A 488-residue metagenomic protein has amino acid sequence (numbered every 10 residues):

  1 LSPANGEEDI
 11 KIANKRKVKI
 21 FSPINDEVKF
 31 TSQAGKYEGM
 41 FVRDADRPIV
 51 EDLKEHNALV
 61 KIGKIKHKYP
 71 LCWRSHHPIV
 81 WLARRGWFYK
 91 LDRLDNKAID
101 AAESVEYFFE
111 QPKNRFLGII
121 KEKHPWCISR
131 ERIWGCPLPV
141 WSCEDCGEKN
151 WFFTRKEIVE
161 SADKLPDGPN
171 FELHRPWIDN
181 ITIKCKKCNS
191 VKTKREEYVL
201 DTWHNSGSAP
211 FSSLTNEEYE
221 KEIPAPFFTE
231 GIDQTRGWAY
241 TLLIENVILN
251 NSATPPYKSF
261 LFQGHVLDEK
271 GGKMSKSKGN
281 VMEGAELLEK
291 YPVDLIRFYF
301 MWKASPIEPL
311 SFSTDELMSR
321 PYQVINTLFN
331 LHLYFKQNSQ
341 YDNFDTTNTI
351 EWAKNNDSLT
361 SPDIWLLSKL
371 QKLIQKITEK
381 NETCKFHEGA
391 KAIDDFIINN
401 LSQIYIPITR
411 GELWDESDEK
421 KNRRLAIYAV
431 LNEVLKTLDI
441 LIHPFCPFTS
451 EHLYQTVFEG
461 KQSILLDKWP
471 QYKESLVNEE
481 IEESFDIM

Functional and structural regions predicted by a protein language model:
L1-F153, P169, L173-W177, W238 (+5 more regions): Residue patterns forming the tRNA-binding/recognition surfaces of aminoacyl-tRNA synthetases and related DALR
V18-V28, R132-W134, F153-L310: Alpha-helical recognition segments enriched in aromatics with Gly/Pro capping that present substrate-recognition
L59-I62, T193-E196, S252-F260, I296 (+3 more regions): Acidic/polar loop patches that form or flank catalytic/metal-binding clefts of enzymes that bind anionic ligands
I65-S75, P139-C146, Q263-V266, T314-P321 (+4 more regions): A glycine-rich phosphate-binding loop feature that marks nucleotide/adenosyl-phosphate handling sites
C72-R74, P78-V80, W126, R132-I133 (+4 more regions): Conserved phosphate/anionic-ligand binding catalytic regions in large, soluble enzymes, centered on
K123, W203-G207, A239-L242, F260-L261 (+6 more regions): Short alpha-helical scaffolding segments that buttress acidic/His motifs in well-ordered protein cores
T193, D342-T378, I406-M488: Acidic, turn-prone loop/beta-hairpin segments
